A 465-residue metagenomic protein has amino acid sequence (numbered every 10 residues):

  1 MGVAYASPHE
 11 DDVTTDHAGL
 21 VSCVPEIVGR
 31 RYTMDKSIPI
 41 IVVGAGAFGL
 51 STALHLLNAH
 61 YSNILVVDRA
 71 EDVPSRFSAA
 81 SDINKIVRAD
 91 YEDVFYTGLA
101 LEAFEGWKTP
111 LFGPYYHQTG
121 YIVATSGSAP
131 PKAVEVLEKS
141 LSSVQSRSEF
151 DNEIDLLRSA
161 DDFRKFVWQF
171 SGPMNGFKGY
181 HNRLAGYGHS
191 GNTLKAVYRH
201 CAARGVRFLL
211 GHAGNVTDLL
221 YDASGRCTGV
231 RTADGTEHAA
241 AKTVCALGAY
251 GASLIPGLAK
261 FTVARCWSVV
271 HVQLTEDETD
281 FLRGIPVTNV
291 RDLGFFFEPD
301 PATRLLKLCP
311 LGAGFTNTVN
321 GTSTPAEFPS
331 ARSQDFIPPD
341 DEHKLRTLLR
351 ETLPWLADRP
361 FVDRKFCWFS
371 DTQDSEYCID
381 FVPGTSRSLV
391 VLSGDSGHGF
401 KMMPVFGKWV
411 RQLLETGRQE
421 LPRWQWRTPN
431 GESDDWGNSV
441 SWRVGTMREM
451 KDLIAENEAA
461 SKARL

Functional and structural regions predicted by a protein language model:
D35-F48, L65: Beta1/beta-strand and adjacent pyrophosphate-binding region of the FAD-binding site in flavoprotein oxidoreductases
I41-V43, V67, E237-Y250, G407: Short hydrophobic core segments
L54-A59, P114-G120, K242, A249-R387: Active-site substrate-recognition segment that forms the wall of the catalytic cavity or substrate channel
L57-A79: Glycine-rich FAD pyrophosphate-binding loop
I83-Q169, G176-F177: Dinucleotide-binding Rossmann-like beta1-alpha1 core, especially the glycine-rich loop that anchors the ADP
G98-L99, S128-E135, Y180-H200, Q334-D341: Short beta-strand to alpha-helix junction loop
L209-T228: A conserved short coil-to-beta-strand element within the FAD-binding core of flavoproteins
K344-R464: C-terminal catalytic lobe of FAD-dependent flavoproteins
